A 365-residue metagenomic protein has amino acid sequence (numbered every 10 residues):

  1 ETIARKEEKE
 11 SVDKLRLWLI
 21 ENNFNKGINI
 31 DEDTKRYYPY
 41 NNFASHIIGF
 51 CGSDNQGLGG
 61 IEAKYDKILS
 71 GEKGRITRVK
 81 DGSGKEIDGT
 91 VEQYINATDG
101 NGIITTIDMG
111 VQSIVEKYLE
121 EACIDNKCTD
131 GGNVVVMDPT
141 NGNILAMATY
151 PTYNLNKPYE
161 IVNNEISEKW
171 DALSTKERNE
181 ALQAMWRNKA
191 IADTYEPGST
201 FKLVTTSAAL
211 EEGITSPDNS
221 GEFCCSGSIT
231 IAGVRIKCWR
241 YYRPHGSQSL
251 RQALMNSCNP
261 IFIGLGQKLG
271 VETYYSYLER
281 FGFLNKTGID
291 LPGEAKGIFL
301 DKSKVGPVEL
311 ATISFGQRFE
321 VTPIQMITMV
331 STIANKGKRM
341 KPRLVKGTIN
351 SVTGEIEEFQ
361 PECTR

Functional and structural regions predicted by a protein language model:
E1-G100: Small/polar-residue-rich segments within soluble enzyme cores
I3, D88-G132: Conserved, well-ordered alpha-helix/loop/beta-strand core segments that scaffold catalytic motifs
F24-N29, I124-P139: Short N-terminal helix-loop-first-beta-strand/juxtamembrane motif that initiates sensory/input modules
K73, K127-G131, Y195, F223: Short, small/polar residue-rich loop motifs at catalytic or cofactor-binding pockets
D81-E92, T140-T200, V204-R365: Beta-lactam-recognizing serine transpeptidase/beta-lactamase-like catalytic domain environment
V115, V134-L145: Short, glycine-anchored, charge-dense loop/turn motifs used at functional sites
